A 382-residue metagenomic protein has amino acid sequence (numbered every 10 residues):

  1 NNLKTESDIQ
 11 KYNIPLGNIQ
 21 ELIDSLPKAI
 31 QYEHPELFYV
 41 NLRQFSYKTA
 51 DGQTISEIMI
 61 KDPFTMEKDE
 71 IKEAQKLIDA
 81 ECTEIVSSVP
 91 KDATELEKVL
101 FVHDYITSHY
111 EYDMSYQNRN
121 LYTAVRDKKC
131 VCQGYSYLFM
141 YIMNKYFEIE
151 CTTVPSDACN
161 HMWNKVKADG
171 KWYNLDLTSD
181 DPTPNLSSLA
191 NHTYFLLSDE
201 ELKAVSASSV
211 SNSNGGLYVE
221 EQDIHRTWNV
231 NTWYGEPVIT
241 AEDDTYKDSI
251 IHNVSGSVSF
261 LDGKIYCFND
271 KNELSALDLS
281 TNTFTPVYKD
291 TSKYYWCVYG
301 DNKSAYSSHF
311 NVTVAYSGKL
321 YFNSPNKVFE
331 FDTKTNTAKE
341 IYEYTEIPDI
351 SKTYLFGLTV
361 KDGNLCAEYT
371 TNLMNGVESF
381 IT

Functional and structural regions predicted by a protein language model:
N1-A80, A276-D278, T285, E330-F331 (+2 more regions): Linear, non-domain "peripheral" regions
N1-H34, H225-G256, F260-L261, K293: Short Lys/Arg-enriched alpha/beta "domain-start" segment
M66-A124: Secondary-structure boundary elements
G134-K203: Hydrophobic/aromatic-rich core segments of domains that either
D248-F260, K293-A315, I347-D362: Repeated scaffold domains used in trafficking and secretory/extracellular systems, primarily beta-propellers
K264, K319, G363-N364: Conserved core beta-strand positions within WD40 beta-propeller blades
C267-F268, F322, C366-Y369: Residue position within the beta-strands of beta-propeller blades
D270-L274, P325-F329: Loop/turn residues immediately N-terminal
